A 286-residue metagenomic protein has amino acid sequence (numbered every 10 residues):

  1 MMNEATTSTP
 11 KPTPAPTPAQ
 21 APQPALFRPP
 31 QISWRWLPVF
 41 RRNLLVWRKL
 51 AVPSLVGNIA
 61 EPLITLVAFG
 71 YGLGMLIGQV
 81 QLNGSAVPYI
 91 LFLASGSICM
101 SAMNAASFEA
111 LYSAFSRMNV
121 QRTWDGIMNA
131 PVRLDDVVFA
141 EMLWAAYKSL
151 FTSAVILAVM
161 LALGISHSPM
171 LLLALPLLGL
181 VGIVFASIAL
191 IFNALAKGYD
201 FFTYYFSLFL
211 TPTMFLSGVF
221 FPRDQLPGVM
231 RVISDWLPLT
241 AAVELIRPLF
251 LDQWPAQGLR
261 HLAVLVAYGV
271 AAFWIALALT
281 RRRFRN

Functional and structural regions predicted by a protein language model:
M2-L172, P176-N286: Hydrophobic transmembrane alpha-helices and immediately adjacent juxtamembrane helices of multi-pass inner-membrane
